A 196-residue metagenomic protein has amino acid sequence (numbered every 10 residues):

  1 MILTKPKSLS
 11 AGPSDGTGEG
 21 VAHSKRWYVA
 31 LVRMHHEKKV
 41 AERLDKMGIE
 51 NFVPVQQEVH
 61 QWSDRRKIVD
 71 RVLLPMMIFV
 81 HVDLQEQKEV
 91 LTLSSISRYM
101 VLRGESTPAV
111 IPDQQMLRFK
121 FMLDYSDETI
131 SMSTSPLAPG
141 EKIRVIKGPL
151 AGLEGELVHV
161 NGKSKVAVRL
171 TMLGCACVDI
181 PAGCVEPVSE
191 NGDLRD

Functional and structural regions predicted by a protein language model:
I2-K142, L157, G162, A167-D196: Acidic-enriched and Gly/Ser
P139, I146-L153: Short coil-to-beta-strand transition motifs
